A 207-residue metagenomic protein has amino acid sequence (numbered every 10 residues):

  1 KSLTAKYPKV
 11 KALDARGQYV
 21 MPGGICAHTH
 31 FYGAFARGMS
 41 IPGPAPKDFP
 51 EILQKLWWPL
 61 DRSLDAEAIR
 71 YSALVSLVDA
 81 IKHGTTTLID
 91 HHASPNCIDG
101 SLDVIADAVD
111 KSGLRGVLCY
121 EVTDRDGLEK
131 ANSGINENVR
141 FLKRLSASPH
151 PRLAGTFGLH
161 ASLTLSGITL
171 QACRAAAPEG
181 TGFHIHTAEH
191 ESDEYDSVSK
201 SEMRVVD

Functional and structural regions predicted by a protein language model:
K1-M21: Histidine-rich, glycine-flanked metal-binding segment
S2, S72-S76, E137, R204: Well-ordered alpha-helical segments embedded in enzymatic catalytic cores
Q18-S40: Di-metal (Zn2+ and/or Mg2+/Mn2+) metal-binding site signature of metallo-dependent hydrolases with the MBL/beta-CASP
G24, T86, G182: Hydrophobic "anchor" residues on beta-strands that sit immediately upstream of conserved functional sites
H28, G84, H186: Residue-level signal for inorganic ion chemistry
F35-I69, R125-G127, V139, E189-D207: Active-site gating loops and adjacent loop-to-helix segments of metal-dependent hydrolytic enzymes
G43-S101, A161-T169: Divalent metal-binding segments
H92-D207: Metal-coordinating catalytic core of metallo-dependent amide/deamination hydrolases
